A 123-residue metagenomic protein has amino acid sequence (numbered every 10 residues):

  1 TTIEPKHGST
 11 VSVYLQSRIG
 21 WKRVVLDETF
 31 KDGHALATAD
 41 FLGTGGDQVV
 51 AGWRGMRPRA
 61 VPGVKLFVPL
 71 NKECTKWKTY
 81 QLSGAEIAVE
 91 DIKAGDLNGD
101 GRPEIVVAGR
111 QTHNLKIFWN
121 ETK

Functional and structural regions predicted by a protein language model:
T1-K123: Beta-propeller-forming repeat regions
